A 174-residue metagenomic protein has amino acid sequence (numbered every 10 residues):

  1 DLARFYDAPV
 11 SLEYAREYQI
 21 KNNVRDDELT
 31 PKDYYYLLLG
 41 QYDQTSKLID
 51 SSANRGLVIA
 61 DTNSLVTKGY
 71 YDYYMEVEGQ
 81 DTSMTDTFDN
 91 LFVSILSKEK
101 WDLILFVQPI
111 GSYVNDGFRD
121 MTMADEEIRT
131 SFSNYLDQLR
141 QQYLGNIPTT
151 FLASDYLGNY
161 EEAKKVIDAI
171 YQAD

Functional and structural regions predicted by a protein language model:
D1: Phosphate-binding Walker
R4-S46: Conserved substrate/cofactor phosphate-moiety recognition/catalytic segment in nucleotide-dependent phosphotransferases
D7, G56, N146-P148: A generic structural signal for alpha->beta connector loops
Y18, N22-N23, T67-Y73, P109-D116: Short, basic/glycine-rich phosphate-binding loops at helix/coil junctions that contact nucleotide phosphates
Y35-E99: Glycine-rich phosphate-binding loop used to anchor ATP phosphates in small-molecule kinases, encompassing both
I49-A53, Y143-L144, A173-D174: Alpha-helix termini
Y74-Y171: A glycine- and Lys/Arg-enriched "phosphate-lid" helix/loop adjacent to the NTP-binding pocket of small-molecule kinases
